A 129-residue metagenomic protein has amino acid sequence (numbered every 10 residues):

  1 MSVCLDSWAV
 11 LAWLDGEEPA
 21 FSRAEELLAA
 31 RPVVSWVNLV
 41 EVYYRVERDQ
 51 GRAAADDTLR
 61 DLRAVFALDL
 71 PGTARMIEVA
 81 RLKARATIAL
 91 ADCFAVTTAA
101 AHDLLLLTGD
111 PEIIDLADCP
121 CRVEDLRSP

Functional and structural regions predicted by a protein language model:
M1-V34, E47-R60, P129: Short, well-structured N-terminal submotif of metal-dependent ribonuclease cores
L5-D6, V34-W36, I88-A89, D110 (+1 more regions): Histidine- and aromatic-rich ligand-binding microenvironments
W8, E17, V37, Y43 (+1 more regions): Anionic group-transfer/hydrolysis microenvironments
A9-V10, N38, R75, F94-A95 (+1 more regions): Alpha-helix capping/helix-boundary segments
L28-P32, A64, A84-R85, A101-L104 (+1 more regions): Short glycine/proline-enriched coil/turn segments at helix->beta-strand junctions
V40-Y43, R63, A80: Amphipathic alpha-helical segments within well-ordered protein domains
A67-G109: Active-site neighborhoods of divalent-metal-dependent phosphate/nucleic-acid chemistry enzymes
V96-P129: Acidic, PIN/NYN-like endoribonuclease modules and their adjacent C-terminal/linker elements
